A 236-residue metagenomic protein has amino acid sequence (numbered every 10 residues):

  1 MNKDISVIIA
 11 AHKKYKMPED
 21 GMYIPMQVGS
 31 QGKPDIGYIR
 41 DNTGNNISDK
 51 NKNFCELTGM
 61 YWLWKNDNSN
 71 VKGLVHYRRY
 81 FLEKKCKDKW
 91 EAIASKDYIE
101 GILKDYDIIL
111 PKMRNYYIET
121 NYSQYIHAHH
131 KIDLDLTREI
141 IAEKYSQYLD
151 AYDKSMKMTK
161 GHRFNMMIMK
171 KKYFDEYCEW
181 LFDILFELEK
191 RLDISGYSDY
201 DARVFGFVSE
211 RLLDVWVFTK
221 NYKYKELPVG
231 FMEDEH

Functional and structural regions predicted by a protein language model:
M1-H236: ER/Golgi luminal nucleotide-sugar-dependent glycosyltransferases, focusing on the catalytic module
